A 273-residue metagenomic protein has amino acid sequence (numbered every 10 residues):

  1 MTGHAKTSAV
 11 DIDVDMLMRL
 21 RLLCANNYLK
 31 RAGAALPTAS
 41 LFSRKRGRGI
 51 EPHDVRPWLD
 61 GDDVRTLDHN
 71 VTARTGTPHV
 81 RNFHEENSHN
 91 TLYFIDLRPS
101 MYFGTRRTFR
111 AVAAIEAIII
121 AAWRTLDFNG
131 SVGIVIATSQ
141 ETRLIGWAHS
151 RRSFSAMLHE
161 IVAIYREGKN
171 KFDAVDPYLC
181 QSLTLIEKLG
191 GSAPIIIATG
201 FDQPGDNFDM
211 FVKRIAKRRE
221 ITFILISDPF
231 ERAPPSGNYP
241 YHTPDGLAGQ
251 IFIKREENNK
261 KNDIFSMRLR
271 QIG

Functional and structural regions predicted by a protein language model:
T2-L41, P57-D62, V71, V80-E85 (+2 more regions): Exposed, interaction-prone extracellular/peripheral surfaces
V64-T66: N-terminal juxtadomain amphipathic helix that follows a signal peptide/anchor or precedes a small N-terminal auxiliary
